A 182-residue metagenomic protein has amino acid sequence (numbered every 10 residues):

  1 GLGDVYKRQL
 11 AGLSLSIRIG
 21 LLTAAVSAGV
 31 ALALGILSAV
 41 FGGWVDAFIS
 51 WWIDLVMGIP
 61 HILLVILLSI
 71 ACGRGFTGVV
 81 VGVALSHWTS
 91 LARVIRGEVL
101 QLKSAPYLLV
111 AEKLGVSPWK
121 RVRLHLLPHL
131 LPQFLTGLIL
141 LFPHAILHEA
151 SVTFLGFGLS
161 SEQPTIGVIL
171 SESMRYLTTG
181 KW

Functional and structural regions predicted by a protein language model:
L2-V5: Short, small-residue-biased leader/transition segments that mark boundaries at the very start of proteins
K7-V40: Transmembrane alpha-helix signature in integral membrane proteins
Q9, L13, I17, L21 (+6 more regions): Hydrophobic alpha-helical elements at and bordering transmembrane segments of multi-pass membrane proteins
I17-V30, W119-S151: Transmembrane alpha-helices
V26-A31, A39-V40, V45, I49-Q101 (+2 more regions): Generic hydrophobic transmembrane alpha-helix motif, especially the helices
W44, S117-P118, G158: Short coil/turn motifs that cap or connect alpha-helices
S69-A71, V99, L140, H148-W182: Glycine-rich helix-loop "coupling/hinge" segments at transmembrane-helix boundaries in multipass transporters
V94-L130: Short cytoplasmic-facing helical segments at TM-TM junctions of multi-pass membrane proteins
